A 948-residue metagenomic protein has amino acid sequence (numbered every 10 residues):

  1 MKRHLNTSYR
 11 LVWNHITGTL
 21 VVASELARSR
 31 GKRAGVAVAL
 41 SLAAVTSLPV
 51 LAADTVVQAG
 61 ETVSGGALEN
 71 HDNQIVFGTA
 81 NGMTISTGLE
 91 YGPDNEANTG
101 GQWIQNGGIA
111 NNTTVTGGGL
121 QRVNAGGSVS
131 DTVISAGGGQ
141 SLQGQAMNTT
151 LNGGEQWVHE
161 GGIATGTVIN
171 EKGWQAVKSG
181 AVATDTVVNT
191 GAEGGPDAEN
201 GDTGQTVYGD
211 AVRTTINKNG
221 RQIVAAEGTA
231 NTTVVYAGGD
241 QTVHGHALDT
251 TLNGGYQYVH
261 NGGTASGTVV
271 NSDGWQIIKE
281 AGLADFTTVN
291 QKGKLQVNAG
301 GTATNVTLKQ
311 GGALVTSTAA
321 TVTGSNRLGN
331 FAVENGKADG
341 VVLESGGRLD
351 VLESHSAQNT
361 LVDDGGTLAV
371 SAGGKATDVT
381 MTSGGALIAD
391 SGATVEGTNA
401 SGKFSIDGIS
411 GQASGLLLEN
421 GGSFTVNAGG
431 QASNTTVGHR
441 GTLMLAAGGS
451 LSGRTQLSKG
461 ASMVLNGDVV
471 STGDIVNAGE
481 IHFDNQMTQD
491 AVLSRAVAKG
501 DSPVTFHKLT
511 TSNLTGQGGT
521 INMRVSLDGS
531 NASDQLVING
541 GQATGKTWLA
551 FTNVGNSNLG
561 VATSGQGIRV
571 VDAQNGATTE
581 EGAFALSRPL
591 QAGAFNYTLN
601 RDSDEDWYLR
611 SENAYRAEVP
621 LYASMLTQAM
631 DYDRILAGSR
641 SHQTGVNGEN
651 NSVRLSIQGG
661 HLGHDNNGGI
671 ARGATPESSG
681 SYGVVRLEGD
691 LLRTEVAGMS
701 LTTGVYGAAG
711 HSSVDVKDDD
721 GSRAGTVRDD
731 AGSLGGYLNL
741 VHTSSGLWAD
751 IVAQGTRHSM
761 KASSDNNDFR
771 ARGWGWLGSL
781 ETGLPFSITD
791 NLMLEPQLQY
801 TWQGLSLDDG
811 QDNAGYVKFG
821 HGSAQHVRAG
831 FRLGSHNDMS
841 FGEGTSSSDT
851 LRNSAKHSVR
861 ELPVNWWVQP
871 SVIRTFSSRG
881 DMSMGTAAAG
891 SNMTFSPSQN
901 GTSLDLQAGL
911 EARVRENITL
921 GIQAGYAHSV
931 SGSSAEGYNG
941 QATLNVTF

Functional and structural regions predicted by a protein language model:
K2-R3, R10-S24, N522-V525, A532-S533 (+3 more regions): Outer-membrane translocation/initiation segment of Type V secreted surface proteins
H4-L5, Y9-L51: Gram-negative bacterial Sec-dependent N-terminal signal peptides
D54-D72: Short N-terminal segments immediately surrounding and downstream of signal-peptide cleavage
V63, Q74, A80-I85, Q102-I104 (+36 more regions): Fold-core signature of tandem repeat domains
E90-E96, E193-D202, A491-A498, F841-V859: Intrinsically disordered, low-complexity Ser/Thr- and acidic-rich flexible linkers and loops, especially at boundaries
T323-N326, N359, D378-K403, D407-K546 (+2 more regions): Extracellular beta-solenoid/beta-roll
E612-Q797, W802-G804, D808-G810, S898 (+1 more regions): Outer membrane beta-barrel translocator domains of Type V secretion systems
G735, K818-F948: Outer membrane beta-barrel transmembrane domains
